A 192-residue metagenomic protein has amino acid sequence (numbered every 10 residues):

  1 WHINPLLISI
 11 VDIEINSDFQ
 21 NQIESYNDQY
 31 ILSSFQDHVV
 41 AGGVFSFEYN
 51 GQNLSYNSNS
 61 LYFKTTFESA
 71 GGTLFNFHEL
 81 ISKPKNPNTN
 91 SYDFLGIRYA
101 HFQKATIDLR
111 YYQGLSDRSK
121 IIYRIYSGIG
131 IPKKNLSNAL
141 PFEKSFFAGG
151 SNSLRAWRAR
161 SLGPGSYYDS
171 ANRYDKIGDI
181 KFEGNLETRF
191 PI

Functional and structural regions predicted by a protein language model:
H2-I192: C-terminal outer-membrane beta-barrel translocator/porin domains of Gram-negative envelope proteins and their
